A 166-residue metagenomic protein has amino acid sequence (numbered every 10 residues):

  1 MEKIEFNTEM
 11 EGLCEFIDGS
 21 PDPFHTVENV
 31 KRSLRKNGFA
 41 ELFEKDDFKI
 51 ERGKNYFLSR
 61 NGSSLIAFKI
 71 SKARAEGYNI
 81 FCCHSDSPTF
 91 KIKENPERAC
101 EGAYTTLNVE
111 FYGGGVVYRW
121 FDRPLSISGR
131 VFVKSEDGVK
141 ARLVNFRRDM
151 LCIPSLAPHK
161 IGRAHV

Functional and structural regions predicted by a protein language model:
M1-H165: N-terminal hydrophobic/helix-forming segments and targeting peptides
